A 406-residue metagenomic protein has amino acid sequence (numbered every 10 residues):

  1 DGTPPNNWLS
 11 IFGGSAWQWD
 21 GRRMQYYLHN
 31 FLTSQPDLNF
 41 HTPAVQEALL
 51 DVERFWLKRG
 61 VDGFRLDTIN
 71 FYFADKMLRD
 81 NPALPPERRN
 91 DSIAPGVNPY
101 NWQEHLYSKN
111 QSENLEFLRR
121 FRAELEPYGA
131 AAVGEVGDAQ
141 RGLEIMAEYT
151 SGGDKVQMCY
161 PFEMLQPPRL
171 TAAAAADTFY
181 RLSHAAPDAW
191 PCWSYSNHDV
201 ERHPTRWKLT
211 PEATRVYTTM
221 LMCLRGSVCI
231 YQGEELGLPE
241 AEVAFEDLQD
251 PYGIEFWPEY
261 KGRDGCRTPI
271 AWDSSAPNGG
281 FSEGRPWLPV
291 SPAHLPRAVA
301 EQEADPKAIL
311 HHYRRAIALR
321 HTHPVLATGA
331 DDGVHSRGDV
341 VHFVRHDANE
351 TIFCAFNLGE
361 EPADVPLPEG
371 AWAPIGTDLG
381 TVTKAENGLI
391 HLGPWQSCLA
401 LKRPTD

Functional and structural regions predicted by a protein language model:
D1-G370, I375-D406: Active-site and adjacent substrate-binding regions of carbohydrate-active enzymes
